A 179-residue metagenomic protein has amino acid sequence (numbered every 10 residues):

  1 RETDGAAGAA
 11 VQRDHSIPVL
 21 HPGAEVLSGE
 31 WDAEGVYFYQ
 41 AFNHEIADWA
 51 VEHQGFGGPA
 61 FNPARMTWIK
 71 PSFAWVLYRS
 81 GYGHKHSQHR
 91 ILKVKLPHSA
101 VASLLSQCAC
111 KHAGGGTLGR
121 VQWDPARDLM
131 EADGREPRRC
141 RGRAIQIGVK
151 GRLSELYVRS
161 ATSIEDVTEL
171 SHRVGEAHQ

Functional and structural regions predicted by a protein language model:
D4-N62: ADP-ribose/NAD+-binding catalytic cleft of ART/PARP-like enzymes
I17, V26-A33, Q40-I46, S99-A102 (+2 more regions): Accessory DNA-engaging acidic/polar modules
G35-Y37, R90, R143: A generic secondary-structure signal marking the coil-to-beta-strand transition
Q40-N43, L77, P125, V149: Pocket-edge structural micro-motifs
A47-A50, L77-R79, L104-L105, L156-Y157: Short helix/loop capping segments that flank catalytic or ligand/cofactor-binding pockets
G57-D128: ADP-ribosyltransferase catalytic core
V94, A102-Q179: Extended, acidic-biased charged interface segments
